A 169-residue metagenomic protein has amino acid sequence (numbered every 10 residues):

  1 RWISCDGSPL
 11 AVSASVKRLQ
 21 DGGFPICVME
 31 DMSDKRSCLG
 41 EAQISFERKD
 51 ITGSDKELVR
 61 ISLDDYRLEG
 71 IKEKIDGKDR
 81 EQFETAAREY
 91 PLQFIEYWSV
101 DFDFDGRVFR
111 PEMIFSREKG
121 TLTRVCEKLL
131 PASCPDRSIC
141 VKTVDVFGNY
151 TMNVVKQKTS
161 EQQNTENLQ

Functional and structural regions predicted by a protein language model:
I3-Q169: Accessory, often C-terminal, charged low-complexity segments
